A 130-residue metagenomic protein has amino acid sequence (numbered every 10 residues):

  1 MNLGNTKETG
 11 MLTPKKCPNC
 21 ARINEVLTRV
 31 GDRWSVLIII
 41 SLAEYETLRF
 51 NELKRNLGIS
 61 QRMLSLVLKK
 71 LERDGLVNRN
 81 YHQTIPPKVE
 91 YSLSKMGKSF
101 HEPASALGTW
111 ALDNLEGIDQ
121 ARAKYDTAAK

Functional and structural regions predicted by a protein language model:
N2-M11, K98-K130: Amphipathic alpha-helical dimerization/coiled-coil segments that flank or bridge DNA-binding/regulatory modules
C17, H82-Q83: Short loop/turn motifs at secondary-structure junctions and domain boundaries
C17-M63, E90: N-terminal helix-turn-helix DNA-binding core of bacterial DNA-binding proteins
R55, E72-R73: Alpha-helical residues within the helix-turn-helix
V67: Residues within the DNA-recognition helix of helix-turn-helix
Q83-L107: Basic, amphipathic "hinge/linker" alpha-helix immediately C-terminal to the N-terminal HTH DNA-binding motif
